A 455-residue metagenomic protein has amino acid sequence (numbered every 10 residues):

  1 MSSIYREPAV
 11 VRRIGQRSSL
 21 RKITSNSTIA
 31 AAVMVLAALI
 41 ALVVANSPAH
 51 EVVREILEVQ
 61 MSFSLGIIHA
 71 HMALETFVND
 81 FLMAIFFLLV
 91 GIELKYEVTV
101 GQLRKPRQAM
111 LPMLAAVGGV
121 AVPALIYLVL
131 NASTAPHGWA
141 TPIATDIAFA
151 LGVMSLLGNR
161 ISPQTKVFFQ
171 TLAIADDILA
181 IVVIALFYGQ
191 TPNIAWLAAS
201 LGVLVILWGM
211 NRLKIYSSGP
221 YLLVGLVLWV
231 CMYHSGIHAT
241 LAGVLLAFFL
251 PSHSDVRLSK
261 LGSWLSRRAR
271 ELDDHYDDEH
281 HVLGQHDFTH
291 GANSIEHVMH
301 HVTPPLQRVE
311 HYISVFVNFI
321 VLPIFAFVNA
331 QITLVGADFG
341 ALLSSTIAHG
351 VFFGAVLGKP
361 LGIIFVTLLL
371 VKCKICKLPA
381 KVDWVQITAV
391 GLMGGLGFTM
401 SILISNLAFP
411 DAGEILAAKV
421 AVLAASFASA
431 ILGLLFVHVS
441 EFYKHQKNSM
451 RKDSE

Functional and structural regions predicted by a protein language model:
S2-N26, N46, V59, P220-V224 (+2 more regions): Predominantly late transmembrane helices and immediately cytosolic-facing juxtamembrane segments
S18-R21, L88-R104, L151-S162, V205-Y216 (+3 more regions): C-terminal ends of transmembrane helices
V33-N46, F86-I92, V122-A124, V203-W208 (+4 more regions): Hydrophobic core segments of alpha-helical transmembrane domains in multi-pass membrane transport and ion-translocation
V44-I56, H69-E75, L89-R104, A121-A140: Transmembrane alpha-helix boundary signature
I67, H71-V100, N318-A337, F352 (+3 more regions): Hydrophobic transmembrane alpha-helices of secondary-active transporters and Na+-translocating membrane complexes
E75-F87, T134-A148, G189-G202, T240 (+1 more regions): Structural signature of hydrophobic alpha-helical transmembrane segments
E97-A124, N193-G202, G336-L361, W384 (+2 more regions): Entry/N-cap segments of selected transmembrane alpha helices and their immediately preceding amphipathic helices
M154-S266, R270: Functional cores that coordinate and move charged inorganic groups
